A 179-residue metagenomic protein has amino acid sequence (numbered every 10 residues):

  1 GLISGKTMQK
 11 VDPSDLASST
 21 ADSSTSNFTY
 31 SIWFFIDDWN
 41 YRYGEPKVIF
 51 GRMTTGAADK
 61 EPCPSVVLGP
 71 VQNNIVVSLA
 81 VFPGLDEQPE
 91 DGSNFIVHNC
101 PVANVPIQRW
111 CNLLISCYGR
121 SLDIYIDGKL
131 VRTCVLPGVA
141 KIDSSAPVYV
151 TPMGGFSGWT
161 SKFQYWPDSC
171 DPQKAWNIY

Functional and structural regions predicted by a protein language model:
G1-Y179: Extracellular glycan-associated modules
